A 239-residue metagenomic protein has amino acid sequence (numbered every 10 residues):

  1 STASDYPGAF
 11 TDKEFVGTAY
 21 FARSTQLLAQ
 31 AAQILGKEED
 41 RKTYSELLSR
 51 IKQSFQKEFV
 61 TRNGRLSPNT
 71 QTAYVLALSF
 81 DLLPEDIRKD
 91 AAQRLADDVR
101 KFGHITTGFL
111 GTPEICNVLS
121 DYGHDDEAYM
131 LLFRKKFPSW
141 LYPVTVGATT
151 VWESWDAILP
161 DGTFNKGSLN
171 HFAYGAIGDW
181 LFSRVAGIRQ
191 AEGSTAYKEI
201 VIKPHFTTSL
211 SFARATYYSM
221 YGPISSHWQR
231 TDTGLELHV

Functional and structural regions predicted by a protein language model:
S1-S49, Q53-N117: The feature captures the catalytic groove of carbohydrate-active enzymes
E46, D126-V239: Non-catalytic C-terminal accessory modules of carbohydrate-active enzymes
